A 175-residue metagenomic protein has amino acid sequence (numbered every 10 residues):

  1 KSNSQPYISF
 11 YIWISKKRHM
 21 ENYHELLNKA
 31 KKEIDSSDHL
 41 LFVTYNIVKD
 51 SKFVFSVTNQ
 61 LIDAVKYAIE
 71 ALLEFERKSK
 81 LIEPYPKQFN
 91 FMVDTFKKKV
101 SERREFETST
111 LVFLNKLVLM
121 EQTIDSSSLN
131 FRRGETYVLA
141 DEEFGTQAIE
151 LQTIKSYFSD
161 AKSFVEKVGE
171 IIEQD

Functional and structural regions predicted by a protein language model:
S2, P6: Cationic, low-complexity basic patches in intrinsically disordered or flexible, solvent-exposed regions
Y7-Y11: Aromatic (phenylalanine/tyrosine) cluster motif
I12-V54: Charged alpha-helical initiation segments
S15, D35-S36, F42-V43, K49 (+5 more regions): A generic structural signal for ordered alpha-helices
Y23, A30-E33, S37, V57 (+6 more regions): Amphipathic alpha-helices that form helix-helix packing interfaces
Y45-S79: N-terminal interaction modules that seed assembly of large macromolecular complexes
S79-K162: Long, charged low-complexity segments
I171-D175: Short acidic DE-rich linear segments
